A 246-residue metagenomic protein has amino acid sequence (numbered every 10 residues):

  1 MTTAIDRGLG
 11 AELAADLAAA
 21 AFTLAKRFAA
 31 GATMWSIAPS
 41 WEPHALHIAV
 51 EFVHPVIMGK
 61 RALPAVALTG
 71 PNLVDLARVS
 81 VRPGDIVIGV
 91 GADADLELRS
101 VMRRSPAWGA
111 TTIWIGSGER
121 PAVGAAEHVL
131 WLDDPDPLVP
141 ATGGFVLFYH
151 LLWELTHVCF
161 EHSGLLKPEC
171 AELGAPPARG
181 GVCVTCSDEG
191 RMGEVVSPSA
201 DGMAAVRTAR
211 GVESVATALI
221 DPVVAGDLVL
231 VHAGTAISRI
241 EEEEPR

Functional and structural regions predicted by a protein language model:
L9-A30: A short, well-structured juxtamembrane/interface segment
P39-H162: Glycine-rich phosphate-binding loops that contact phosphosugars or nucleotide phosphates
D85, D227-L228: Structural motif
P168-R191: Short boundary/loop segments of OB/S1/cold-shock single-stranded nucleic-acid-binding domains
R191, D201-A205: Short aromatic-glycine-enriched beta-strand elements
V212-P222: Beta-strand/loop nucleic-acid-binding surfaces
T235-R246: Short, Lys/Arg- and Gly-enriched loop/turn segments at beta-strand edges
